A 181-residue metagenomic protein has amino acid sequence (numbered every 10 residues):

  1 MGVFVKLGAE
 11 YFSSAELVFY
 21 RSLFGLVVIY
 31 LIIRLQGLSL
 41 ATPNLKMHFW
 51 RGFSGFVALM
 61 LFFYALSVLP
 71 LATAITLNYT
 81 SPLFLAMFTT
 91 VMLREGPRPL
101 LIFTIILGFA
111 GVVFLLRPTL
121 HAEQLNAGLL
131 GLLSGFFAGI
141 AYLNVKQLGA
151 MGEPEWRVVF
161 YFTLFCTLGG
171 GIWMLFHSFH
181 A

Functional and structural regions predicted by a protein language model:
V3, Y30, G52-M60, P82-M87 (+3 more regions): Hydrophobic/small/kink-forming positions within alpha-helical transmembrane segments of polytopic membrane proteins
V3-K6, I29, H121-S178: Transmembrane alpha-helical segments that form core, pore/gating elements of small-molecule transporters/exporters
E10-E16, L61-N78, P154: Structural motif at transmembrane-helix junctions in multi-pass transporters
F24-V28, L77-V91, I106-L107, F165-G169: Alpha-helical transmembrane segments of compact multi-pass small-molecule transporters, enriched in specific families
R34-L61, N126-S134, A181: Loop-to-transmembrane-helix transition segments
G37, Y64, S81-F103: C-terminal transmembrane-helix exit sites in multi-pass transporters
M60-V68, V113-L120, C166-A181: Hydrophobic alpha-helical transmembrane segments in multi-pass integral membrane proteins
L100-R117: Hydrophobic transmembrane alpha-helices of multi-pass small-molecule transport proteins
